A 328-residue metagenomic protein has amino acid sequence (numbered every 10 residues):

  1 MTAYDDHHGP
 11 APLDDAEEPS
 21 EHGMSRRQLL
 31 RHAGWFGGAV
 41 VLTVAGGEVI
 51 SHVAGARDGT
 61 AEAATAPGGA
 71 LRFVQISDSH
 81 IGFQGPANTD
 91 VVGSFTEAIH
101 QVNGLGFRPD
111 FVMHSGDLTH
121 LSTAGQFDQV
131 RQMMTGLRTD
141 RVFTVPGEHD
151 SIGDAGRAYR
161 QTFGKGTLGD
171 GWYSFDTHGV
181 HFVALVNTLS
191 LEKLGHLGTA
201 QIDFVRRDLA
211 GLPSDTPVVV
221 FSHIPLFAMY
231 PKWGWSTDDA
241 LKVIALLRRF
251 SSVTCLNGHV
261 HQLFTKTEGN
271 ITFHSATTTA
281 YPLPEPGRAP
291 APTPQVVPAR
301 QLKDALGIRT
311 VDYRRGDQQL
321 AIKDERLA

Functional and structural regions predicted by a protein language model:
M1-Q28: N-terminal secretory signal peptides
E17-E18, E48, H52-D128, R207: N-terminal active-site segment of His-dependent metallophosphoesterases
M24-I50: N-terminal export leaders
G59, T65, T123-P217, D239-T254 (+2 more regions): Extended active-site neighborhood of metal-dependent phosphoesterases/phosphodiesterases
I76-S77, V112-G116, F143-E148, F221-S222 (+2 more regions): Active-site neighborhood of phospho(di)ester-bond hydrolases with catalytic His/Asp-centered motifs
F83-G85, L118-T119, T188-L197, F227-K232: Surface-exposed cleft-lining segments at the edges of enzyme active sites
N187, F221-L226, G258-V260, E325: Short, well-ordered beta-to-alpha junction loops that form the rim of enzyme active sites and present histidine/acidic
P213-M229: Short acidic, glycine-rich surface-loop motifs adjacent to enzyme active sites
